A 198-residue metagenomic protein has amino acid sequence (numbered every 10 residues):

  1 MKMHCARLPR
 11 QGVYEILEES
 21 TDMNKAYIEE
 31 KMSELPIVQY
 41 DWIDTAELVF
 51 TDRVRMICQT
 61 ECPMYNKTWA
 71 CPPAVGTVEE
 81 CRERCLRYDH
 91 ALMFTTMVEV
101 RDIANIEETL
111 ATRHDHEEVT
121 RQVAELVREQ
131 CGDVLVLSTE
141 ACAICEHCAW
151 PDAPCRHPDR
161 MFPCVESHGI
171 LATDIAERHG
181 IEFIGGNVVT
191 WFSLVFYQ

Functional and structural regions predicted by a protein language model:
R10-D22: Short, Lys/Arg-enriched N-terminal segments with co-localized hydrophobic residues within the first ~10-30 amino acids
T21-Y27, I103-A104: Short, conserved charged micro-motifs
A26-D41: N-terminal domain-onset segments
V38-T68, P72-Q198: Catalytic cores of enzyme domains
